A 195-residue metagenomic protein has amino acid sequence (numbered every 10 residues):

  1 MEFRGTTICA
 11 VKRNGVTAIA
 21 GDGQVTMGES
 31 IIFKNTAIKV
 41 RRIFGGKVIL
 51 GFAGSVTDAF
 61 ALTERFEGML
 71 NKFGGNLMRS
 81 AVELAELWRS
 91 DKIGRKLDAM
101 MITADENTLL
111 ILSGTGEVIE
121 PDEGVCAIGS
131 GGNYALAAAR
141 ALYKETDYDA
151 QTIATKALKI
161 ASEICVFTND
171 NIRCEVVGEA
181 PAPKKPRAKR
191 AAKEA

Functional and structural regions predicted by a protein language model:
M1-R95, G132-Y134, A141-Y148, A188: Conserved short S/T/G-enriched processing/targeting/catalytic segments and their helical context
G5-I8, E86-S90, N107-L109, P121-E123 (+3 more regions): C-terminal binding/interaction regions
K12-V16, I43-G45, A104-N107, G114-T115 (+1 more regions): Short acidic-glycine loop/turn motifs at beta-strand connectors
Q24, G114-I119: A short, sequence-level motif marking secondary-structure junctions
S30, I38, G45-V48, E117 (+3 more regions): Short capping/connector residues at structural and topological boundaries
I49, I102, A127: Short glycine-aspartate micro-motif
R89-G114: Internal, conserved structured core segments that host functional sites
